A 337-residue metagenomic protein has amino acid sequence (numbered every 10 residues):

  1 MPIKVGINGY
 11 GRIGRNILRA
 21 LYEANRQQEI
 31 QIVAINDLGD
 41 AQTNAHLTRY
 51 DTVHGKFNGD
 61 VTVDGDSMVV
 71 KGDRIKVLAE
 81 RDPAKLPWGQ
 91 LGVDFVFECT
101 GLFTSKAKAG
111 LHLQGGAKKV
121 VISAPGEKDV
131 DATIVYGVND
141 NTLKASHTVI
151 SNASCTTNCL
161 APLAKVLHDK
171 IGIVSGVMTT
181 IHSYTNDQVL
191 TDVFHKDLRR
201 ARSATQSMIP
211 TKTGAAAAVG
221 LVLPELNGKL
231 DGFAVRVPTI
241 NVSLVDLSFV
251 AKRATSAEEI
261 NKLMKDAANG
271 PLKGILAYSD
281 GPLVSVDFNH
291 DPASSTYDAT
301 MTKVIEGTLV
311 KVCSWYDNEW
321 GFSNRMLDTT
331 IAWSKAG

Functional and structural regions predicted by a protein language model:
M1-A201, D328, A336: N-terminal Rossmann-like NAD(P) cofactor-binding subdomain of oxidoreductases, focused on the glycine-rich
Y10, G14, S105, A153-T156 (+8 more regions): Generic structural signal for well-ordered, non-membrane alpha-helical segments in soluble metabolic enzymes
Y22-R26, K165-I173, S183-N186, T213 (+5 more regions): Generic secondary-structure signature for well-ordered alpha-helical cores
L38-A41, G126-E127, S154-T156, T180-D187 (+5 more regions): Glycine-rich beta-alpha junction loops
T142-K144, R200, V237-S243, V304-G307: Short, flexible turn/loop "capping" segments at secondary-structure junctions
S146-H147, S203-T205, V242-D246, L309-K311: Short, solvent-exposed beta-strand edge segments and adjacent coil->beta transition regions
G172-A234, I240: Catalytic core of tubulin tyrosine ligase-like
G232, L244, S248-G337: C-terminal active-site/capping subdomain that shapes the small-molecule cofactor and substrate pocket of enzyme
